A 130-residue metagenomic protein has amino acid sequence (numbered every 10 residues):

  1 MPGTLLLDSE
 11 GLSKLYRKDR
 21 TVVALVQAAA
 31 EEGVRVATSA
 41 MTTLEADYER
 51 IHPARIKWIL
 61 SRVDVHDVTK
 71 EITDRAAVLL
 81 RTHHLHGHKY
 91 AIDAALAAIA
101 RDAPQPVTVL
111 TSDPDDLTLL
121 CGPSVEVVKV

Functional and structural regions predicted by a protein language model:
M1-T38, Y48-S61: Short, well-structured N-terminal submotif of metal-dependent ribonuclease cores
P2-T4, L25, R101-V130: Acidic, PIN/NYN-like endoribonuclease modules and their adjacent C-terminal/linker elements
L7-D8, T38-S39, K89-Y90, V125-V130: Histidine- and aromatic-rich ligand-binding microenvironments
L12-S13, T43, T73, L117: A generic structural signal for short hydrophobic patches within well-formed alpha-helices
V22-V23, T43, P53-I56, T73-A76 (+2 more regions): A general structural signal for well-ordered alpha-helical segments in protein cores
P53-K57, H83, E126-V128: Short, hinge-like loop/turn segments at secondary-structure boundaries
I59-D64, G122: Structural recognition of alpha->loop->beta junctions
V65-P114: Active-site neighborhoods of divalent-metal-dependent phosphate/nucleic-acid chemistry enzymes
